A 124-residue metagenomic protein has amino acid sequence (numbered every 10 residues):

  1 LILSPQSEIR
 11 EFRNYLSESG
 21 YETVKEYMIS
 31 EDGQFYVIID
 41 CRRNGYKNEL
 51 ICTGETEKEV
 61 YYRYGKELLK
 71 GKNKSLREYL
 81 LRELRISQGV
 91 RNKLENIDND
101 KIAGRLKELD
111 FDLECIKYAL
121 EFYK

Functional and structural regions predicted by a protein language model:
I2-R42: C-terminal substrate-binding/active-site "lid" region of AdoMet-derived donor-dependent transferases
E22-E26, K47-C52: Short, structured loop/turn "capping" segments at alpha-beta junctions
L50-K124: An accessory alpha-helical subdomain
